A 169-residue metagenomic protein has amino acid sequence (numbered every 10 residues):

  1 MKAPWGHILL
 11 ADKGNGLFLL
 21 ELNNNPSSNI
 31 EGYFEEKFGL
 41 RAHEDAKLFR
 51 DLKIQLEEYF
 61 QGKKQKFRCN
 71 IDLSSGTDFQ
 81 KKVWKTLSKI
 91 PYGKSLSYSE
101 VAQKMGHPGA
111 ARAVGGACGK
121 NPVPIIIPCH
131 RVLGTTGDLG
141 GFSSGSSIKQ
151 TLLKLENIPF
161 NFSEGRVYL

Functional and structural regions predicted by a protein language model:
M1-P108, L155-L169: Basic nucleic-acid-binding alpha-helical/helix-turn surface characteristic of O6-alkylguanine DNA
P91, P122-I125: Histidine- and aromatic-rich ligand-binding microenvironments
A110-N121: Regulatory, non-catalytic segments
I125-V132: Short Lys/Arg-enriched helix C-cap and helix-to-coil transition segments that create basic nucleic-acid-contact patches
T135-L169: …primarily DNA-binding HTH/wHTH and HhH modules…
